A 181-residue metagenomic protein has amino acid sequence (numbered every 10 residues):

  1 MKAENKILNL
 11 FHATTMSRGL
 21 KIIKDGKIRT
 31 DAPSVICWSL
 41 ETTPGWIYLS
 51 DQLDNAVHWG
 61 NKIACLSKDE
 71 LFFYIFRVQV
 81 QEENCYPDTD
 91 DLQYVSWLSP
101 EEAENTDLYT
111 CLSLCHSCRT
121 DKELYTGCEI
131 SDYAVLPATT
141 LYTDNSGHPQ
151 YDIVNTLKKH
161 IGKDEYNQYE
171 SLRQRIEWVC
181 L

Functional and structural regions predicted by a protein language model:
M1-G45, N61-K62: ADP-ribose/NAD+-binding catalytic cleft of ART/PARP-like enzymes
F11-T14, L49-D51, F76-Q81: Short His-Asn-centered micro-motif
S17, L53-A56, Q81-C85: Short, charged/polar surface micro-motifs in flexible loops or helix N-caps
A32, C37, Y48, C65 (+3 more regions): Intrinsically disordered, low-complexity segments
P33, D69-F72: Short leucine-rich amphipathic alpha-helices used at interfaces
L53-S67: Short active-site loop/helix that positions an aromatic residue
L71-L181: Active-site and NAD+-binding cores of ADP-ribose-processing enzymes
